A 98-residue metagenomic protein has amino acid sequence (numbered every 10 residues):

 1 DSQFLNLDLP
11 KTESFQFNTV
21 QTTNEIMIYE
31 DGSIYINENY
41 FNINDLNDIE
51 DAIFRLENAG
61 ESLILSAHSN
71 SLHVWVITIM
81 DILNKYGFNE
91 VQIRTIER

Functional and structural regions predicted by a protein language model:
D1-R98: Long, low-hydrophobicity, acidic/polar, solvent-exposed interaction domains
